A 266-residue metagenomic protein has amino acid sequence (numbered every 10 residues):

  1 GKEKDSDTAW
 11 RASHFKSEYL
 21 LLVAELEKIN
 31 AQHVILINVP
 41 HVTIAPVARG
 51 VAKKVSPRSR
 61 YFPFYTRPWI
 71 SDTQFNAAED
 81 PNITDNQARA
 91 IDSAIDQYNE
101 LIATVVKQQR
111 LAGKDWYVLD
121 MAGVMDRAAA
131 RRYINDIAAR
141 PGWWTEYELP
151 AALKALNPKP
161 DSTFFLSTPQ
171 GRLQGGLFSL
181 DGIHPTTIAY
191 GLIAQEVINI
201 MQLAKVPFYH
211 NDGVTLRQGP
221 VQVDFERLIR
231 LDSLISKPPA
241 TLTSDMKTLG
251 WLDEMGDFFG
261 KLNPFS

Functional and structural regions predicted by a protein language model:
K4-S13, R89: The substrate-binding groove and active-site-proximal loops of carbohydrate-active enzymes, especially glycoside
S13, S17-A24, D96, E100-T104 (+3 more regions): Solvent-exposed, polar/charged alpha-helical surfaces in well-ordered, non-transmembrane soluble domains, broadly
I29-H33: A short helix->loop->beta-strand "cap" motif at the edges of active sites that frequently abuts
V34, I102, T186: Residue-level signature of catalytic and energy-coupling elements of molecular machines, predominantly ATP/GTP-dependent
I37-N38: Alpha/beta-hydrolase-fold catalytic nucleophile elbow
H41, V47-S93, A103-H184: Mobile gating loops/cap/lid regions near enzyme active sites that modulate substrate access
K154-S266: Extracellular low-complexity, Gly/Ser/Thr-rich intrinsically disordered linkers and protease-sensitive activation/hinge
